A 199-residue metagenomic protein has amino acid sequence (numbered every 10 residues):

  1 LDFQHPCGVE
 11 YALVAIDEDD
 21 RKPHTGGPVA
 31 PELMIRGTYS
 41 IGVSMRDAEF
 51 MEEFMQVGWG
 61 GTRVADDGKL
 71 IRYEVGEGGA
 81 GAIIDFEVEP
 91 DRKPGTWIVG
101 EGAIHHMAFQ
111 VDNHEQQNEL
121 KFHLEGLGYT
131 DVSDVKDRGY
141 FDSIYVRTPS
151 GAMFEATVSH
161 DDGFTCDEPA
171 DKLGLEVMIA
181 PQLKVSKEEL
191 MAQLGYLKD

Functional and structural regions predicted by a protein language model:
F3-D67, V75-D131, R147-D199: Glyoxalase I/VOC metalloenzyme domain signal
K69, R138-D142: Short acidic/glycine-enriched loop/turn segments that link adjacent beta-strands
V132-K136: Conserved S-adenosyl-L-methionine
